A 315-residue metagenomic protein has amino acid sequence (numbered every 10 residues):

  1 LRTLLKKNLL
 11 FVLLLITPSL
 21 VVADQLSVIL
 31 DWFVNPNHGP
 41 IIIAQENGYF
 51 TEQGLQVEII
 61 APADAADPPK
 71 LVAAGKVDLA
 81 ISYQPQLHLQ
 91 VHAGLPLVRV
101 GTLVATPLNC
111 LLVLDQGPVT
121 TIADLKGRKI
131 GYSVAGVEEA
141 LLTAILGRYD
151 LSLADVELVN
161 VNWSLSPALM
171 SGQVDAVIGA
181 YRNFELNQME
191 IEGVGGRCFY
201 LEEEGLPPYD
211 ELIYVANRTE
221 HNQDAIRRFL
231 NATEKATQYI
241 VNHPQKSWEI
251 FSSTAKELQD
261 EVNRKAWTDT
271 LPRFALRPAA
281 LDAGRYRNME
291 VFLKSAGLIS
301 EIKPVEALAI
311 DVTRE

Functional and structural regions predicted by a protein language model:
L1-L10: Bacterial N-terminal signal peptides that target proteins for export
I16-P18: N-terminal signal peptide c-region/cleavage motif recognized by signal peptidases
V21-A23: Boundary at the C-terminal end of the N-terminal hydrophobic targeting segment
Q25-N162, S166-S171, D175-N183, C198-F199 (+1 more regions): Short, glycine-/small- and polar/acidic-enriched structural segments that line small-molecule recognition paths
P85, S164-T254: Pocket-lining segment of extracytoplasmic ligand-binding domains
L103-V113, V194-R218, L230, D269-P272 (+1 more regions): Periplasmic-binding protein-like
N222-L298: Secondary-structure end/capping motifs
R287-E315: Conserved C-terminal helix/tail region of periplasmic/extracytoplasmic solute-binding proteins
